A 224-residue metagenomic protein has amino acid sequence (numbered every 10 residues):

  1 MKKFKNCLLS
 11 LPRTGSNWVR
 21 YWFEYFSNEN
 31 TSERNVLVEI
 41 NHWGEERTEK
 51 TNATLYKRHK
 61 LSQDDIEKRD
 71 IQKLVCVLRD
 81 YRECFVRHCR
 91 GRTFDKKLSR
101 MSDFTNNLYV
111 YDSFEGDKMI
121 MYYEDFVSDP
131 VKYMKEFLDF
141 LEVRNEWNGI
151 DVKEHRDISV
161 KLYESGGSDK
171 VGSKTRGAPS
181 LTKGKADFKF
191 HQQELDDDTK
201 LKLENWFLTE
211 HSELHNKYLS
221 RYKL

Functional and structural regions predicted by a protein language model:
M1-M121, D198-L201, W206-L224: PAPS-dependent sulfotransferase catalytic domain
M1-N6, D112, V143-L224: PAPS-dependent sulfotransferases, especially Golgi type II membrane carbohydrate sulfotransferases
V19, Y133, V152-H155: Hydrophobic/aromatic residues in well-formed alpha-helices
L74, Y122-F126, Q192: Generic alpha-helical structural element
E83-I150, V160-V171, T175, T199: PAPS-dependent sulfotransferase catalytic domain
